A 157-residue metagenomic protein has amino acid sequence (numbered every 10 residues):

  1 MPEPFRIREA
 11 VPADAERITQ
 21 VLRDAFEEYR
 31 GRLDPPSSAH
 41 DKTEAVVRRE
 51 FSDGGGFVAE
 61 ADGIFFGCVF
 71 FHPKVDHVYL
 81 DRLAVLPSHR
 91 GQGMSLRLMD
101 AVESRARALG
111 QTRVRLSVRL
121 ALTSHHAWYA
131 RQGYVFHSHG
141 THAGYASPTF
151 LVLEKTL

Functional and structural regions predicted by a protein language model:
M1-E3: Basic/polar N-terminal segments that are highly enriched at the extreme N-terminus, encompassing both cleavable
F5, E9-A15, T19-R82, L86-S88 (+4 more regions): Acetyl-CoA-dependent GNAT
P36-S37, Q92, R115: A generic secondary-structure micro-motif detector that highlights 1-2 residue hydrophobic/ambivalent hotspots embedded
E44, R48, T112-L157: C-terminal "cap" of GNAT-fold acetyltransferases
I64, L86-D100, R107-L109, L120-A127 (+1 more regions): Conserved glycine-rich acetyl-CoA-binding loop
V78, Q92, L151: Glycine-centered loop/turn positions within well-structured domains that cap or flank conserved ligand/cofactor-binding
